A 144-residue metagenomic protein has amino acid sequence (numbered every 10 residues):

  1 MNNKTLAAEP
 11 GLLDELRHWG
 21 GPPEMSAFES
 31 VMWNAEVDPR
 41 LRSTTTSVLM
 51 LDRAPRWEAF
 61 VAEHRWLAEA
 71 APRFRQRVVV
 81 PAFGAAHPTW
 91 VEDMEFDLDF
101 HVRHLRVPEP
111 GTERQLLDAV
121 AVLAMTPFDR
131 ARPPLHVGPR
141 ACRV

Functional and structural regions predicted by a protein language model:
M1-V144: Non-catalytic N-terminal regions of enzymes
